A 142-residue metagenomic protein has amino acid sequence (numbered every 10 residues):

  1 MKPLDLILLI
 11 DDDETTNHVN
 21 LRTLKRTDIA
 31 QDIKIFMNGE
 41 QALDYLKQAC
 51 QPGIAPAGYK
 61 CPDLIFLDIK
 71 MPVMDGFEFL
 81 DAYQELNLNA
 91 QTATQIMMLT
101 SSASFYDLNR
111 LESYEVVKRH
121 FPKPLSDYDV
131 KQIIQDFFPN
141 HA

Functional and structural regions predicted by a protein language model:
P3-L4, I29-A30, K60-L64, N89-Q95: His-Asp phosphorelay/catalytic-motif detector in bacterial-type signaling
D5-T15, N20-K25: Conserved acidic segment of CheY-like receiver
R22, E78, Q91-M97, S102-R119 (+1 more regions): Alpha4 helix (beta4-alpha4-beta5 surface) of REC/receiver domains from two-component response regulators
I35-A49, G76: Helix N-cap/capping motif at the beta->alpha junctions
D44, F77-A90: Short amphipathic alpha-helix used as the core "switch/output" element in two-component signaling
D68: Active-site residues of response regulator receiver
M71: Receiver (REC) domain active-site loop signature in two-component systems and cognate sites in sensor histidine kinases
P124-F137: C-terminal output helix
